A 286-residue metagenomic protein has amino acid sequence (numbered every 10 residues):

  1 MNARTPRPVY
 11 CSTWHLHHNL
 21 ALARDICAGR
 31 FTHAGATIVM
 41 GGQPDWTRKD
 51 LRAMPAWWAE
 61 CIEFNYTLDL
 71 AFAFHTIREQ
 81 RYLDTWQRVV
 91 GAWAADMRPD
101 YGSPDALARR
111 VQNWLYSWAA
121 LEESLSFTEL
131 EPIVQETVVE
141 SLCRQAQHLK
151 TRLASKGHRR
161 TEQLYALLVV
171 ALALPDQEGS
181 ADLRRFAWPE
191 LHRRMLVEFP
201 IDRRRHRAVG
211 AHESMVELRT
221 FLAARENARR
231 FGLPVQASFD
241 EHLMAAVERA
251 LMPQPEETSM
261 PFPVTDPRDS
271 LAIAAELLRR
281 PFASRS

Functional and structural regions predicted by a protein language model:
M1-S155, T161-L168: Extracellular glycan-targeting catalytic surfaces
A73-W86, W118-V139, A171-W188, A228-L243 (+1 more regions): Structural helix-adjacent loops and short alpha-helical linkers that scaffold large soluble proteins
W114, W118, E122, A146-L153 (+5 more regions): A structural signal for well-ordered alpha-helices, especially hydrophobic packing surfaces of coiled-coils
A119, E162-P175, D266-R280: Long, charge-rich low-complexity segments
L130, K156, R203-A211: Acidic, Ser/Thr-rich low-complexity linear motifs
D182-R193, V209-R219: Alpha-helical membrane segments in multi-pass integral membrane proteins
R194-R203: Histidine-acidic residue clusters that define the catalytic metal-binding segment of zinc metallopeptidase domains
R205-S286: Carbohydrate-active enzyme catalytic cores, enriched for enzymes that act on polyanionic acidic polysaccharides
